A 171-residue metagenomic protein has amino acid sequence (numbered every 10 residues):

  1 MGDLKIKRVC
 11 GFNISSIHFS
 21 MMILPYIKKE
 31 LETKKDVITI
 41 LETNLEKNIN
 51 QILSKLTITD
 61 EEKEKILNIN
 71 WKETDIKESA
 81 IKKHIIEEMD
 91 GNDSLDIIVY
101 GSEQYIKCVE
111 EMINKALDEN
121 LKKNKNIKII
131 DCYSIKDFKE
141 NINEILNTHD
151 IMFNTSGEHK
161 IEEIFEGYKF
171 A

Functional and structural regions predicted by a protein language model:
M1-A171: Non-catalytic regulatory/interaction regions at protein termini and inter-domain linkers
